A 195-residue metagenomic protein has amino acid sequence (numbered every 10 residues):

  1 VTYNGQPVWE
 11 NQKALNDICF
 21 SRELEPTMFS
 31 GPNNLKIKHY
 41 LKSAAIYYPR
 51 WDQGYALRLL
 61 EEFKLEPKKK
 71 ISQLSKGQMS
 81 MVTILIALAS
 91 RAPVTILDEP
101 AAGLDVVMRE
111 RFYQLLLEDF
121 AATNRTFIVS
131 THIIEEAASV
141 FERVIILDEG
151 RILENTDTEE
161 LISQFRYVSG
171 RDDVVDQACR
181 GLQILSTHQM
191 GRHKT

Functional and structural regions predicted by a protein language model:
V1-E10: Conserved ABC transporter NBD signature motif
Q12-N16, R22-V82: ABC-family P-loop ATPase nucleotide-binding domains
T95-E99, L104: Catalytic Walker B motif of ABC-type/P-loop ATPase nucleotide-binding domains
V106-M108: Helix N-cap at the start of a conserved alpha-helix in ABC-type nucleotide-binding domains
N124-I133: Conserved H-loop
I134-S139: A short, surface-exposed alpha-helical micro-motif characterized by mixed small hydrophobic and charged/polar residues
N155-T156: ABC ATPase "signature
